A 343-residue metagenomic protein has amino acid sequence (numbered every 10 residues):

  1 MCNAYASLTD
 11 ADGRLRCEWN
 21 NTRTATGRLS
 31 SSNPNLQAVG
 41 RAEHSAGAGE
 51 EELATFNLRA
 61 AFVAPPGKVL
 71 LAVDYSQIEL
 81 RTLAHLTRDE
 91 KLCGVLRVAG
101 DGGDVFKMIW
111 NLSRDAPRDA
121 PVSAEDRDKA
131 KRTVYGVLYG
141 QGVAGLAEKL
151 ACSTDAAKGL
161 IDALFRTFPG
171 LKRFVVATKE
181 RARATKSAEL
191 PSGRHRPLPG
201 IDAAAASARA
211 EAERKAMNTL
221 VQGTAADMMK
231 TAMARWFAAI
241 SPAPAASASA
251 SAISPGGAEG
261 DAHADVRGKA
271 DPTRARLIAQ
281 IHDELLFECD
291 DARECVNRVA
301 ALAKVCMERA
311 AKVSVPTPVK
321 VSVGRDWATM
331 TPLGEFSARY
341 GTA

Functional and structural regions predicted by a protein language model:
M1-A343: Conserved catalytic core of nucleotide polymerization and phosphodiester-bond processing enzymes
